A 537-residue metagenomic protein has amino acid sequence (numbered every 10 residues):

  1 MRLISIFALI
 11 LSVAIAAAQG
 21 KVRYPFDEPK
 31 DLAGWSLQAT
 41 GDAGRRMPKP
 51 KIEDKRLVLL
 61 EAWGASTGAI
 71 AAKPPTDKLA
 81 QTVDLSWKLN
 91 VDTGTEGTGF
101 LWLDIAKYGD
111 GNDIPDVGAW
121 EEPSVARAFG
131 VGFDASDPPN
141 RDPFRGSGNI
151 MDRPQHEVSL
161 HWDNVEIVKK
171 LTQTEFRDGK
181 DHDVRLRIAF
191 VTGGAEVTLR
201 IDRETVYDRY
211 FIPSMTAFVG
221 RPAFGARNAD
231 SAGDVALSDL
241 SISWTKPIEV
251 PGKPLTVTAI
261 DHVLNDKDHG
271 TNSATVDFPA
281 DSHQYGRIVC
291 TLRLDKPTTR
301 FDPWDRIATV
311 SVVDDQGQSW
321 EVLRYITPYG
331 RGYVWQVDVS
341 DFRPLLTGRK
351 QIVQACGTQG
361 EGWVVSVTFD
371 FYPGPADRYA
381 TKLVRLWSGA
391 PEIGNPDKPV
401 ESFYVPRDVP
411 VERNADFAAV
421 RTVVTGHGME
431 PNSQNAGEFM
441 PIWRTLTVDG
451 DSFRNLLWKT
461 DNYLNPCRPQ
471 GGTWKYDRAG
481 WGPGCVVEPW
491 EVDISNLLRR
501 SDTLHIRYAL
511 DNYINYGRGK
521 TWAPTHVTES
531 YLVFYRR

Functional and structural regions predicted by a protein language model:
M1-A8: Sec-dependent signal peptide recognition, specifically the positively charged N-region followed immediately by
F7, T76, W120, Q173-E175 (+5 more regions): Residues embedded in well-ordered secondary-structure elements
A8-A18: Hydrophobic h-region of N-terminal signal peptides that target proteins for export in Gram-negative bacteria
I10, P123, D152, F176 (+10 more regions): A generic structural signal for short, solvent-exposed coil/turn residues that cap or connect secondary-structure
A17-A18, T82-K88, R413-V423: Hydrophobic, aliphatic-enriched repeat segments that assemble into extended interaction scaffolds in large eukaryotic
G20-K246: Polar, low-complexity loop segments and adjacent catalytic/binding residues used for recognizing and processing sugar
T245-R537: Extracellular/secretory-pathway and virion-surface proteins
